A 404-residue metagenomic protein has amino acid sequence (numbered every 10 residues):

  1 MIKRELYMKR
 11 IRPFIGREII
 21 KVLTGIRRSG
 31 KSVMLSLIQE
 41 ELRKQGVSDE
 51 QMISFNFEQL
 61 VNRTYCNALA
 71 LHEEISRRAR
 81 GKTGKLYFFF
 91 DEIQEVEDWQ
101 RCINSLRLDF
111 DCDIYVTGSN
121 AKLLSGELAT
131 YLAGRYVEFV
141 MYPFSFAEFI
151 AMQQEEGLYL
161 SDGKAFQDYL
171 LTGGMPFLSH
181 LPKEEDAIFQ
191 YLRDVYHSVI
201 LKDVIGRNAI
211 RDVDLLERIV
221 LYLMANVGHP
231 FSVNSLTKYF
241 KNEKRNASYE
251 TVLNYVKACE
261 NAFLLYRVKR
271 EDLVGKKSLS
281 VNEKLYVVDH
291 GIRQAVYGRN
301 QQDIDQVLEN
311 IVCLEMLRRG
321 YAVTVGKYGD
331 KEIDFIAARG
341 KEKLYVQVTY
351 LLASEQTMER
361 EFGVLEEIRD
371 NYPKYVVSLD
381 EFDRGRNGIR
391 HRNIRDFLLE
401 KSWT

Functional and structural regions predicted by a protein language model:
I2-G16: Pre-Walker A adenine-sensing motif
L23: Hydrophobic anchor at the beta1->P-loop junction of P-loop NTPases
K31: Conserved lysine of the Walker
M34, I38: Hydrophobic positions on the alpha1 helix immediately C-terminal to the Walker A/P-loop
S54-G84: Short glycine-rich substrate-engagement loop in P-loop NTPases that contacts/grips substrate
S119-A121, G126-P230, F263: Interdomain motor-coupling "hinge/lid" segment immediately C-terminal to the ATP-binding subdomain of NTP-driven enzymes
K183-K343: Accessory nucleic acid-recognition modules appended to NTPase machines
G326, Y350-R395: Catalytic cores of nucleic-acid endonucleases
